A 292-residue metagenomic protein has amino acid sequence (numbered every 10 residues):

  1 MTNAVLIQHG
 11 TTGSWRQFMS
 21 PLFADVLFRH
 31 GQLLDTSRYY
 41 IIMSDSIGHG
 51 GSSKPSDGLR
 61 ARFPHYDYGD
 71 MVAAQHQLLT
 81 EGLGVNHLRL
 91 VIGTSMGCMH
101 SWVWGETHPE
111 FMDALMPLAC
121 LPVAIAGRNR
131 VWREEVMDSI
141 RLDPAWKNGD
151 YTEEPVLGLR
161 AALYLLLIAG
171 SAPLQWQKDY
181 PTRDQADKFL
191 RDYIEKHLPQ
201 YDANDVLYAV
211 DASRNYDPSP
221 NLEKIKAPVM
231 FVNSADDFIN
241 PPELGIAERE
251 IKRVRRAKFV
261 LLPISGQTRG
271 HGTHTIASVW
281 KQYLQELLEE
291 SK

Functional and structural regions predicted by a protein language model:
M1-S56: N-terminal cap/lid subdomain of alpha/beta-hydrolase-fold enzymes
G69-L90: Conserved acidic catalytic loop of the alpha/beta-hydrolase fold
N86-N129: Conserved hydrolase catalytic core segment
F111-K196: Alpha/beta-hydrolase-fold enzymes
D205-N221: Active-site nucleophile elbow and catalytic-triad environment of alpha/beta-hydrolase enzymes
I225, F231-N233: Short beta-strand/loop motif that positions the catalytic acidic residue of the alpha/beta-hydrolase fold
F238-G245: Conserved alpha/beta-hydrolase "acid-adjacent" motif
V254-K292: Catalytic active-site module of serine/aspartate enzymes centered on a nucleophile-bearing elbow/loop
